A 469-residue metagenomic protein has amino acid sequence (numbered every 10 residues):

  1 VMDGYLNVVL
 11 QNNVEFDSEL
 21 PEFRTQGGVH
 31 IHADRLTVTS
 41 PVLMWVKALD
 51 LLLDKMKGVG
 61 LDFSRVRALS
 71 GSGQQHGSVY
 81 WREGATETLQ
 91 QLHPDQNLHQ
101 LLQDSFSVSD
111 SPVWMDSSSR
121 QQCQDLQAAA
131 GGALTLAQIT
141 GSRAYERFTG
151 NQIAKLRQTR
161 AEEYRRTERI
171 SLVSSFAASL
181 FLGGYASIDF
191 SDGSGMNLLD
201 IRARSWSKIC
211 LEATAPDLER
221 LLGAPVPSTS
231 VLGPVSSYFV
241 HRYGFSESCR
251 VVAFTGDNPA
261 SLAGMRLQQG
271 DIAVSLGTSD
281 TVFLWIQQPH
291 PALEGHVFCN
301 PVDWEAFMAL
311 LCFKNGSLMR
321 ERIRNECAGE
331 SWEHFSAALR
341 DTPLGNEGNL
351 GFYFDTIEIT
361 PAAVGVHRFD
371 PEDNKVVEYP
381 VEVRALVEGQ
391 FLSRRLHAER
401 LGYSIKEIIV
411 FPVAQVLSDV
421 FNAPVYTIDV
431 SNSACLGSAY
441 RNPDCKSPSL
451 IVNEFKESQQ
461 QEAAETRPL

Functional and structural regions predicted by a protein language model:
V1, R65-G71, P112, I170 (+5 more regions): Short glycine-aspartate micro-motif
V1-L51, L61-D125, G131, E162 (+3 more regions): Glycine/Thr-rich phosphate-binding loops that ligate phosphate moieties of nucleotide and other phosphorylated ligands
M2, V79-R82, L156-Q158, S179-L182 (+3 more regions): Short beta-strand-to-turn element immediately C-terminal to the catalytic PLP-Schiff-base lysine in fold type I
A68, R169-L172, I209, P216-S228 (+6 more regions): Beta-strand segments within the central parallel beta-sheet cores of soluble alpha/beta enzyme folds
H76, N151, P259-L262, V282 (+1 more regions): Short glycine/serine/threonine-rich phosphate/pyrophosphate-binding segments that cradle anionic phosphate groups
V108-D110, R165-E168, R220-L222, S246-C249 (+5 more regions): Short coil/turn connectors at secondary-structure junctions
S111, M115-S117, Q127-G256: Gly/Ser/Thr-rich active-site cleft segment
D125, Q152-T159, F176, L180 (+7 more regions): Alpha-helical scaffold segments in soluble metabolic enzymes
